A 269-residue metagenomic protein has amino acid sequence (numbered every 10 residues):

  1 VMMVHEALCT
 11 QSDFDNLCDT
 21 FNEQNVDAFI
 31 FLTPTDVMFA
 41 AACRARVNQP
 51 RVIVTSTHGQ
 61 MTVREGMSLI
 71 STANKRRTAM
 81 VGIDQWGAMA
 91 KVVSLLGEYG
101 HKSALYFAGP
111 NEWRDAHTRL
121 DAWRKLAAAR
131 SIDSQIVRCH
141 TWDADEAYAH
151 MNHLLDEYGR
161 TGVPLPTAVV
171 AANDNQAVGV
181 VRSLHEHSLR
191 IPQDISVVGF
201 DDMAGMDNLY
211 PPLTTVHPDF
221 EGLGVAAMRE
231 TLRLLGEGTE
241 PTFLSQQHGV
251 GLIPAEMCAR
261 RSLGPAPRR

Functional and structural regions predicted by a protein language model:
V1-S94, R160, P164: Alpha-helical recognition/docking segments in bacterial nutrient-uptake and carbohydrate-utilization systems
M3-D13, T35, T57-Q60, A79-K91 (+5 more regions): Hinge/beta->alpha junction and helix N-cap segments in small-molecule ligand-binding domains
T20, L95, K125-L126, H153-E157 (+1 more regions): A generic secondary-structure signal
N25-T33, I53, L105-A108, V137-R138 (+2 more regions): Periplasmic-binding protein-like
M38-A42, V63-E65, G97, A116-H117 (+3 more regions): Short glycine-/acidic-enriched loop or helix-start segments at secondary-structure transitions that form or flank
A41-P50, K125, V180-L189: Glycosyltransferases and closely related glycan-assembly transferases that use nucleotide-activated donors
T78, N152, D156-R268: Flexible loop/turn connectors
V93-A104: Glycine-rich phosphate/diphosphate-binding loops that line cofactor/substrate pockets in enzymes
